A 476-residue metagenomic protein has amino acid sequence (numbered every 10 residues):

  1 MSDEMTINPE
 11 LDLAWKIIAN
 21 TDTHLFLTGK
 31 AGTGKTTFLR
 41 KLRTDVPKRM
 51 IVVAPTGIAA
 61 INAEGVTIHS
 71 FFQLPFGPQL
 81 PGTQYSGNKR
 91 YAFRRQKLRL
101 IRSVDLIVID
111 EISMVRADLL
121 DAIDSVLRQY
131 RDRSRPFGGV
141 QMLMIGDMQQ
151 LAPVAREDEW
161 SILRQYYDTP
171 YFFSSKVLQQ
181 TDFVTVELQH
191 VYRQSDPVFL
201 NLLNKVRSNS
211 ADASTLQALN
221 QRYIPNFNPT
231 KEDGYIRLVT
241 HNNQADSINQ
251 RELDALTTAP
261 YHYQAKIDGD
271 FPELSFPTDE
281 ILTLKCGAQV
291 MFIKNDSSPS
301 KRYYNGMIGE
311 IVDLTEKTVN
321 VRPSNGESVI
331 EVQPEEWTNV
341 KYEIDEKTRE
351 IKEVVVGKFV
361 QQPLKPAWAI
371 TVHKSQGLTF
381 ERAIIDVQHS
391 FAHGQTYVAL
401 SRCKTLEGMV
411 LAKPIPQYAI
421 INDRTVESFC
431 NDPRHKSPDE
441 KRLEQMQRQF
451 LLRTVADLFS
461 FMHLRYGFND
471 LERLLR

Functional and structural regions predicted by a protein language model:
M1-R476: Conserved ATP-binding/catalytic motifs of P-loop helicase motor domains
